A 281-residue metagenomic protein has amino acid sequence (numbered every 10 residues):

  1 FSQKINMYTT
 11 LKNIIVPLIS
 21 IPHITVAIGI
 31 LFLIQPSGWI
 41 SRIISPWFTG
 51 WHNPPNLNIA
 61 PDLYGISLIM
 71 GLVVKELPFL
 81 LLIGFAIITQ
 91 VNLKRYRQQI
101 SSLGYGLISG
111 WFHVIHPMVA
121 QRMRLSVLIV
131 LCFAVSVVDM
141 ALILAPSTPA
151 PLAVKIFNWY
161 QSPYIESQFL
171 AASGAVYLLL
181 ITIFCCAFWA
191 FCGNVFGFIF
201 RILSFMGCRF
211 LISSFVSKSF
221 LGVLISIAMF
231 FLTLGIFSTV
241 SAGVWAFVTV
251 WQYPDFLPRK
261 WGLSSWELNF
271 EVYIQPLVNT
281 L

Functional and structural regions predicted by a protein language model:
F1-T89, S126-D139, I143-A145, G174-W189 (+2 more regions): Membrane-water interface segments at the C-terminal ends of transmembrane alpha-helices in multi-pass inner-membrane
Q3-M7, T89-K94, Y105-I108, S147-P149 (+2 more regions): Juxtamembrane helix-boundary/capping and inter-helix hinge elements in multi-pass membrane proteins
M7-T9, G65-S67, L80-L81, V91-R97 (+1 more regions): Amphipathic cytosolic juxtamembrane alpha-helices at the membrane-cytosol interface of multi-pass membrane transporters
L11-I14, Y96, P149, A153 (+1 more regions): Amphipathic alpha-helical segments in well-structured domains
P17, R95-L103, A171, L277: Short hydrophobic faces within alpha-helices
W51, Q98-G110, I199-S214, P254-S264: Juxtamembrane inter-helical linkers in multi-pass membrane proteins
F85-R97, F169-F215: C-terminal transmembrane helix and the adjacent membrane-cytosol boundary/short C-terminal tail of inner/organellar
D139-E166, I202-F205, Y253-R259: Glycine-rich helix-loop "coupling/hinge" segments at transmembrane-helix boundaries in multipass transporters
